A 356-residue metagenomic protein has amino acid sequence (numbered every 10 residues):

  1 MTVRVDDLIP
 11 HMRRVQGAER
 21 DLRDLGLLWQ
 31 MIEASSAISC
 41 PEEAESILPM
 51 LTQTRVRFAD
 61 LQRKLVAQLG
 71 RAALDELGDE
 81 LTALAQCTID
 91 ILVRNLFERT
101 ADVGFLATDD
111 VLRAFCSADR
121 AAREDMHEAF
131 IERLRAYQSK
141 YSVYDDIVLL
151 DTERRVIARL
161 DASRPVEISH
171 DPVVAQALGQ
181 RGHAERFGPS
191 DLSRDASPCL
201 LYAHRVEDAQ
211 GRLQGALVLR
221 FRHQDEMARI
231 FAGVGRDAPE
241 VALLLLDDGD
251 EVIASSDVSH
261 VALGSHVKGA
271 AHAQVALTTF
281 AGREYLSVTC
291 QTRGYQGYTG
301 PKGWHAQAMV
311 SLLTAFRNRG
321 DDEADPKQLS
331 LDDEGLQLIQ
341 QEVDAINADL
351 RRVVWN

Functional and structural regions predicted by a protein language model:
T2-A72, L263-N356: Extracellular/periplasmic juxtamembrane segments that couple receptor/chemosensory ectodomains to their
Q30-G182, N356: Extracytoplasmic/periplasmic sensory segments of membrane signal-transduction proteins
D90, D191, V206-E207, T292-Y295: Short beta-turn/strand-loop junction motif enriched in small, turn-promoting residues
D102, D146, L200-A203, A242-L243 (+3 more regions): Conserved beta-strand and immediately adjacent loop positions that scaffold enzyme active sites
A114-C116, R155-D161, L246-D257, T289: Amphipathic coiled-coil signal-relay and dimerization helices
A129-Y141, A216-A262, K268-G269, T314-L336 (+1 more regions): Solvent-exposed, extracytoplasmic
I131, A136-A228, Q274-A281: Extracytoplasmic/periplasmic ligand-binding sensor regions of membrane-associated signaling proteins
R164-P165, S259-A262, R293: Short, surface-exposed beta-strand-loop junctions and turns on beta-sheet-rich folds
